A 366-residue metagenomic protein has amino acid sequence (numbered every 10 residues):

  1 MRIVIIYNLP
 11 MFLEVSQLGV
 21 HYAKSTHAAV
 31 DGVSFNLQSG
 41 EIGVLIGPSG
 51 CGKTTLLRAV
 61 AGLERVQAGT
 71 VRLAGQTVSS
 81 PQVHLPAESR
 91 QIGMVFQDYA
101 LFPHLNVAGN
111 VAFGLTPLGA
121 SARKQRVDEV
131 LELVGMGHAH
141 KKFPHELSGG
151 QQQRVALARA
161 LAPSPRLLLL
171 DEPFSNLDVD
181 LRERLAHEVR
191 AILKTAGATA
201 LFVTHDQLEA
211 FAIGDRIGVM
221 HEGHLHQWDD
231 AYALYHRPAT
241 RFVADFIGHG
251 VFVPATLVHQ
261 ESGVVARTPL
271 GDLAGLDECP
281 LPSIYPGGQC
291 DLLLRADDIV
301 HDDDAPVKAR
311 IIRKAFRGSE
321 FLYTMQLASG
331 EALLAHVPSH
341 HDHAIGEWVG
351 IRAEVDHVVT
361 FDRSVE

Functional and structural regions predicted by a protein language model:
Y7, G250, Q260-E366: Non-catalytic connector elements of ABC transporters
V20, S34-L37: Conserved A-loop
G43-V44, M94: Short beta-strand immediately N-terminal to the Walker A/P-loop
I46-P48: The feature captures the beta-strand-to-loop junction immediately N-terminal to the Walker
A61: Helix-to-loop junction immediately C-terminal to a conserved catalytic motif
G69-S80: Conserved ABC transporter NBD signature motif
Q91-G93, Q97, L101-F242: ABC ATPase nucleotide-binding domains
